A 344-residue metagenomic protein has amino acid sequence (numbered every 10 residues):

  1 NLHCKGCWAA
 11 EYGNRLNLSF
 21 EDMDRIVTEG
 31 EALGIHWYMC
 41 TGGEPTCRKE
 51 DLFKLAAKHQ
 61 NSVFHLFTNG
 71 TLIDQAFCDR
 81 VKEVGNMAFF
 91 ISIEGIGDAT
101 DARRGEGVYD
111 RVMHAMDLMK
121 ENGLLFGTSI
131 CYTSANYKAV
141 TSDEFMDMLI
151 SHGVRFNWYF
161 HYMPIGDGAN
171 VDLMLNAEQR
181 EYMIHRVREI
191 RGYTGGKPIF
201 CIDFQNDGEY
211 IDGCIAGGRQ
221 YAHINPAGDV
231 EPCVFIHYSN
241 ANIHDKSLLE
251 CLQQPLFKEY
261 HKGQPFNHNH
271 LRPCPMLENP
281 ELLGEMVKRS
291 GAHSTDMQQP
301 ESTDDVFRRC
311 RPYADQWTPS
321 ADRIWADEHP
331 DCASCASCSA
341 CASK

Functional and structural regions predicted by a protein language model:
N1-F20: Canonical Radical SAM [4Fe-4S] cluster-binding loop centered on the CxxxCxxC motif and its immediate flanking residues
N1-H3, E44, R219, A336-S339: Cysteine-centered iron-sulfur cluster-binding motifs in ferredoxin-type domains/subunits of redox enzymes
N1-K5, H36-C40, G228: N-terminal pre-triad scaffold of radical SAM enzymes
C4-C7, C214, G228, C233 (+2 more regions): Short cysteine clusters
F20-C40, R48-H161: Radical SAM/AdoMet-radical enzyme domain recognition
D101-G213, G217, P226-A227, E231 (+1 more regions): Radical SAM enzyme [4Fe-4S]-AdoMet core and its adjacent flexible, acidic and glycine-rich loops/tails across
F235-K344: Flexible mid-to-C-terminal extensions adjoining Fe-S/redox cofactors in radical SAM and related proteins
